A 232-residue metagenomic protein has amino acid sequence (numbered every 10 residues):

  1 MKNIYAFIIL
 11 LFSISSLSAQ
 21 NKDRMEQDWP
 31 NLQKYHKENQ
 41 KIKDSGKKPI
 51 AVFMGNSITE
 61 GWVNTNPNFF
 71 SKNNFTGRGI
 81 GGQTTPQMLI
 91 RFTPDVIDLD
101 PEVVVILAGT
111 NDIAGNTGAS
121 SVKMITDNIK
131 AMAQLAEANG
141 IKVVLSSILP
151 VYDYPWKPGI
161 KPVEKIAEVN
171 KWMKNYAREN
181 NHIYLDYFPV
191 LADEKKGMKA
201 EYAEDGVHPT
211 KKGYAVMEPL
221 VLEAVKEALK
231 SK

Functional and structural regions predicted by a protein language model:
M1-N21: Bacterial Sec-dependent N-terminal signal peptides
A6, S13, A51, A133-A136 (+1 more regions): Small side chains
I8, G55, A108: Residues that line or immediately flank small-molecule/substrate-binding pockets and catalytic motifs
A19-V103: Serine-esterase "nucleophile elbow" of acetyl-processing enzymes
N68-N73, I90-K232: Alpha-helical cap/lid subdomain in secreted, periplasmic, or secretory-pathway luminal O-acyl-processing enzymes
